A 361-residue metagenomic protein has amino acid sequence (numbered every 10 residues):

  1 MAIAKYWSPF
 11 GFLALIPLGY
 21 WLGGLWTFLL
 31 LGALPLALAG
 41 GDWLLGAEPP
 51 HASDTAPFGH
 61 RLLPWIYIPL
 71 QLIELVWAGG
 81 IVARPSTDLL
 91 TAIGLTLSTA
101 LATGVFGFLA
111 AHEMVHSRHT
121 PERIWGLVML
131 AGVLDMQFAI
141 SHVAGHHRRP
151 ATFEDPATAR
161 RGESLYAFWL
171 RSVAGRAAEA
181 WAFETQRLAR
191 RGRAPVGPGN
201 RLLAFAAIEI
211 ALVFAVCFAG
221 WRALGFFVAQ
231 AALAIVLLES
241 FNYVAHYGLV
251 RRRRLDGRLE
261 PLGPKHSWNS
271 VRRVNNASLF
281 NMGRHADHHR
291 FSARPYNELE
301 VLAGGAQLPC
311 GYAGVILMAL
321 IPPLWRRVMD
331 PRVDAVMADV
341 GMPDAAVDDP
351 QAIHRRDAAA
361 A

Functional and structural regions predicted by a protein language model:
M1-L45, F58-A83, L90-G104, G197-N242 (+2 more regions): Alpha-helical bilayer-embedded segments of polytopic membrane proteins, i.e., transmembrane/intramembrane helices
M1-P17, H119-E122, G126-L127, A131-N200 (+2 more regions): Cytosolic/stromal cytosol-facing helical appendages immediately following the last transmembrane segment
F10, A14-W21, P50, D54 (+11 more regions): Generic alpha-helix detector with strongest preference for long hydrophobic helices that associate with membranes
G24, G41, P49-A52, A293: Bulky hydrophobic/aromatic packing residues
G40-P50, V105-E113, D135-A139, L237-H246: Juxtamembrane membrane-interface segments at transmembrane alpha-helix termini
L44-A56, V250, R254: Membrane-helix interface/capping segments
A52-V173: Intramembrane catalytic core of multi-pass membrane enzymes that act on lipidic substrates
